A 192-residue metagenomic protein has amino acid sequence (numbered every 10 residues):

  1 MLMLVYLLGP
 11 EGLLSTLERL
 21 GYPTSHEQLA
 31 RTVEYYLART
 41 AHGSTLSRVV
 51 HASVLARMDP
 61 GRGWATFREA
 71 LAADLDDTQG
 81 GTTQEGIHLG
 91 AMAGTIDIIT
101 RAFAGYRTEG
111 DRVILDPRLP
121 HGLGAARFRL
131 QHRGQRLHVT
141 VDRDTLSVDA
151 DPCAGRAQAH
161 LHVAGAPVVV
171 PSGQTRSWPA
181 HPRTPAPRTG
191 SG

Functional and structural regions predicted by a protein language model:
M1-Q84, H88: Active-site core of glycosidic bond-cleaving carbohydrate-active enzymes
M1-S15, D76-T78, T82-G190: Carbohydrate-active enzyme catalytic cores, enriched for enzymes that act on polyanionic acidic polysaccharides
L55, T189-G192: Compositionally biased non-globular segments, especially hydrophobic aliphatic-rich helices of signal peptides
